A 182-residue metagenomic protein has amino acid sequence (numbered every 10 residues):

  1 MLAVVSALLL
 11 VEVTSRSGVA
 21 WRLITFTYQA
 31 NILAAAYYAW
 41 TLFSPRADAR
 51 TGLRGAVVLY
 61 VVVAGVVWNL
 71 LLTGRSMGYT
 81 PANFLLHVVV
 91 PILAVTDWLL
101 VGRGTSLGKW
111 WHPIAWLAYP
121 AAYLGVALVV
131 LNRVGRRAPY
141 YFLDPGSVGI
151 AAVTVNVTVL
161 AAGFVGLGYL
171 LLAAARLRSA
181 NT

Functional and structural regions predicted by a protein language model:
M1-L9, V58-L59, A121-A122: Alpha-helical transmembrane segments
S17-W21, T73-P81, T105-S106: Membrane-interface helix caps and helix-loop-helix hairpins in membrane proteins
V19-A36, A49-A56: Loop-to-helix transition at the N-terminal end of transmembrane alpha-helices
Y38-A47, V63-M77, T96-R103: Membrane-helix exit/interface motif
S44-L53, R103-W111: Membrane-interface helix-boundary motifs at transmembrane edges
T80-I92, T154-T158: Membrane-interface loop-to-helix entry segments
H112-V126: Hydrophobic alpha-helical membrane-insertion segments
V134-L170: Membrane-interface transmembrane-helix boundary segments in multi-pass integral membrane proteins
